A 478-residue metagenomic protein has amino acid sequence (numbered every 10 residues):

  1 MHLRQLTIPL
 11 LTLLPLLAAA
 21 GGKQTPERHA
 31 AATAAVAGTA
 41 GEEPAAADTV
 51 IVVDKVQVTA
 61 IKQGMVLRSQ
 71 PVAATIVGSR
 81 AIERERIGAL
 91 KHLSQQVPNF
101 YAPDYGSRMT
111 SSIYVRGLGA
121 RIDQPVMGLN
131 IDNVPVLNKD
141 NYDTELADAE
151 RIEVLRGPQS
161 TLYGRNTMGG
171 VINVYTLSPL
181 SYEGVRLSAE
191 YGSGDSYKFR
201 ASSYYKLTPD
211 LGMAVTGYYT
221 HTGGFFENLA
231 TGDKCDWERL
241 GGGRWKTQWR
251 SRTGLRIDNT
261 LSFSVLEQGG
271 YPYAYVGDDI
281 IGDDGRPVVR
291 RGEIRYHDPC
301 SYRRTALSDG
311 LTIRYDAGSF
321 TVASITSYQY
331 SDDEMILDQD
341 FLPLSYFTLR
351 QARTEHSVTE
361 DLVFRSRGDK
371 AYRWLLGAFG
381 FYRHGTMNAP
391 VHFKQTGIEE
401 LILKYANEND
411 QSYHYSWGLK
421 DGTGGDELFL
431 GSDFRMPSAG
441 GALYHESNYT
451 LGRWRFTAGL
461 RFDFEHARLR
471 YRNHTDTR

Functional and structural regions predicted by a protein language model:
E43-E85, S111-S112: N-terminal periplasmic "start-of-domain" segments of outer-membrane beta-barrel proteins
A74, K91-V134, E150: Extracytoplasmic beta-strand/coil segments of soluble accessory domains associated with Gram-negative outer-membrane
L90-L93, S112-G117, N130, V154 (+3 more regions): N-terminal periplasmic accessory domains that precede and gate Gram-negative outer-membrane beta-barrel machines
D132-P158: Short acidic/polar hinge/loop motifs at secondary-structure boundaries that mediate gating or recognition
N173, S181-Y182, E190, S202-D298 (+2 more regions): Periplasmic-side early beta-strands and strand-to-turn transitions of outer-membrane beta-barrels
Y191-D195, Y219-G223, F263-E267, A317 (+4 more regions): Transmembrane beta-strands of outer-membrane beta-barrel pores
L229-A230, L375, G380-R478: Signature of Gram-negative outer-membrane beta-barrel scaffolds
R239-G242, Q248-R250, Y296-S327, Q351-G368 (+2 more regions): Outer-membrane beta-barrel transmembrane strands
